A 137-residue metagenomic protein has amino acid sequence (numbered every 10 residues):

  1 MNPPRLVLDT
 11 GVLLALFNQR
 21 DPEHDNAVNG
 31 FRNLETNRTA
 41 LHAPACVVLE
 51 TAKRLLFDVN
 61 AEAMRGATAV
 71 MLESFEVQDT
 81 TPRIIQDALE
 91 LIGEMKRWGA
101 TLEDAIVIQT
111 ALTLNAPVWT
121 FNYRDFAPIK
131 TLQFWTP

Functional and structural regions predicted by a protein language model:
M1-A43, L56-G66: Short, well-structured N-terminal submotif of metal-dependent ribonuclease cores
M1-R5, N33, I108-P137: Acidic, PIN/NYN-like endoribonuclease modules and their adjacent C-terminal/linker elements
P3, E76-F121: Active-site neighborhoods of divalent-metal-dependent phosphate/nucleic-acid chemistry enzymes
L8-D9, A43-P44, A100-T101, N122-Y123 (+1 more regions): Histidine- and aromatic-rich ligand-binding microenvironments
V12, V47, I84, I106-V107 (+1 more regions): Alpha-helix capping/helix-boundary segments
R54-L55, M71, F75: Helix-loop "lid/cap" segments that line or gate small-molecule binding pockets
